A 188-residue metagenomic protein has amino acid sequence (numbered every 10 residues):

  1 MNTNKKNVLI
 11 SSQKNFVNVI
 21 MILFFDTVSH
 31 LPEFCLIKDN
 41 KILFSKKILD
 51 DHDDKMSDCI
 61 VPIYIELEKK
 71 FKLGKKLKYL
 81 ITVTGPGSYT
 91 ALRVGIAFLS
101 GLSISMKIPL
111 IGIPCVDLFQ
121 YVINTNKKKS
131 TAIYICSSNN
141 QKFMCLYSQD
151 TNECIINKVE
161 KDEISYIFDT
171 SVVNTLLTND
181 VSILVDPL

Functional and structural regions predicted by a protein language model:
N4, V8-S11: Short, low-complexity, charge-dense intrinsically disordered segments
K14-V19, K41, I48-K55, P109-L188: Surface "functional belts" at beta-alpha junctions
F16-T82, V159-D162, L176: N-terminal beta-alpha supersecondary unit
H30, G85-P86, N139-N140: Short glycine-rich anion-binding loops that position phosphate/pyrophosphate groups of nucleotides and phosphorylated
L36, V94, L146: Short amphipathic alpha-helical segments
L67-F71, L99, S105, I123: Stable alpha-helical structural segments in soluble proteins, enriched in small hydrophobic residues
Y79-C115: DPxDG-like acidic metal-binding loop motif
